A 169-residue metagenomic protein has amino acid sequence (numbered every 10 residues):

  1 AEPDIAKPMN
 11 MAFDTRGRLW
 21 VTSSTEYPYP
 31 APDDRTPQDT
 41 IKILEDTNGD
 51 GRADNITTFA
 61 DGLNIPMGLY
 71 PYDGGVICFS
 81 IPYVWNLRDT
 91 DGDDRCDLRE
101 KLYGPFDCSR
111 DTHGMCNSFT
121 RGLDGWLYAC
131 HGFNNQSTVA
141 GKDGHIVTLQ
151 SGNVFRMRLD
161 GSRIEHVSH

Functional and structural regions predicted by a protein language model:
A1-H169: Beta-propeller domains with acidic blade repeats across secreted/periplasmic ectodomains and cytosolic WD/CNH propellers
